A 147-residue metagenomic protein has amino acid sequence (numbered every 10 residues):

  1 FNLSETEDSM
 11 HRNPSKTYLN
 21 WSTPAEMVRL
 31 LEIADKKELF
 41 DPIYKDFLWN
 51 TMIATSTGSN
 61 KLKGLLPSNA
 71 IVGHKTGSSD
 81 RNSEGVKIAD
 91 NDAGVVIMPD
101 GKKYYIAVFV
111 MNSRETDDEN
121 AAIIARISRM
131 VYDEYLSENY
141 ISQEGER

Functional and structural regions predicted by a protein language model:
F1-L39: Mid-domain, small-residue-enriched loop/turn segments at the edges of structured enzyme/sensor domains
L19, V28-I71, K75-R147: Structured C-terminal helix/loop/strand segments within mature extracytoplasmic catalytic/sensor domains
